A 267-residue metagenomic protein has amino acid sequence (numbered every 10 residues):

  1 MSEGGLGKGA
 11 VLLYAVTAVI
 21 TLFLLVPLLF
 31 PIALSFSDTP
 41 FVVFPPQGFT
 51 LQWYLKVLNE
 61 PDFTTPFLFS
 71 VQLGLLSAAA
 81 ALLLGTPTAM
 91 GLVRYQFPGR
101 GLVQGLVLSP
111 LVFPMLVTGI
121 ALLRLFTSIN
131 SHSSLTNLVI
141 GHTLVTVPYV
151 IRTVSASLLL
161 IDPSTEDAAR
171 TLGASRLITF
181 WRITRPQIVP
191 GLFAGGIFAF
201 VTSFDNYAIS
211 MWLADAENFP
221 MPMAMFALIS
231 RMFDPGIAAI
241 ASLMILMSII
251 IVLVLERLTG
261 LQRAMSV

Functional and structural regions predicted by a protein language model:
M1-P61, T65-L68, Q72, T259-V267: N-terminal, non-cleaved signal-anchor transmembrane helix
S2-A15, G99, S155-E166, R170 (+2 more regions): C-terminal transmembrane helix and the adjacent membrane-cytosol boundary/short C-terminal tail of inner/organellar
E3, V42, P46, L51 (+4 more regions): Membrane-interfacial helix termini and adjacent extracytoplasmic/periplasmic loops of multi-pass transporters
E3-A10, T39, Y54-D62, S203-V254 (+2 more regions): Interhelical loop and adjacent transmembrane-helix boundary motif in polytopic membrane transport permeases
G9-T17, T21, P87-L122, E166: Cytoplasmic-entry segments and transmembrane alpha-helices of multi-pass inner-membrane transporters
A15-V16, T21-L28, G119, L144 (+4 more regions): Transmembrane alpha-helices
P61-R94: Transmembrane alpha-helix signature in integral membrane proteins
T65-F69, L125-Y149, V189-L192, G196 (+1 more regions): Loop-to-helix entry region at the N-terminal start of transmembrane alpha-helices in multi-pass membrane transporters
